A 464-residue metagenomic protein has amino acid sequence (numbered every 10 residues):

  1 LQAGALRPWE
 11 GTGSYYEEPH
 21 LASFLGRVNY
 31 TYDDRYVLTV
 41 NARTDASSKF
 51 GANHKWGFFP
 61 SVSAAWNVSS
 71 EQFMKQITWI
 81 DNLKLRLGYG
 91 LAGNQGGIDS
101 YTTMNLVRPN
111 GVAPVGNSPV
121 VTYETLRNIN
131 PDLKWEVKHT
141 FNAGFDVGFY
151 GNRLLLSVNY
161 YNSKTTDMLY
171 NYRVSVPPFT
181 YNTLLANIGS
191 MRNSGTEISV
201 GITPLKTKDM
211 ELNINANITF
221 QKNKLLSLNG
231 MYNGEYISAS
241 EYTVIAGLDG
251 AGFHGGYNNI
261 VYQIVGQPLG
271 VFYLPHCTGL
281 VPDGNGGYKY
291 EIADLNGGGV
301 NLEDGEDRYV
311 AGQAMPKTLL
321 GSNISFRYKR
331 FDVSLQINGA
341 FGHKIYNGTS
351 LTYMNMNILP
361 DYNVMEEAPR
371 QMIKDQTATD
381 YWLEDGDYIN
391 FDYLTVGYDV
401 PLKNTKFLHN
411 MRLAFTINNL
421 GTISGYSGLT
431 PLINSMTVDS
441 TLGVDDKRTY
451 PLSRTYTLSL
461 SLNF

Functional and structural regions predicted by a protein language model:
L1-A251, K329, L383-F464: Extracellular/periplasmic, surface-exposed regions of secreted and cell-surface proteins
L1-G11, N110-N128, Y242-A311, P360-D380: Flexible glycine-rich, low-complexity coil/linker segments exposed to the extracellular/periplasmic environment
S69, N217, V261, N285 (+7 more regions): Intrinsic disorder/low-complexity detector
G96, G286, S334-Q336, H343-I345 (+1 more regions): Short helix/loop capping segments that flank catalytic or ligand/cofactor-binding pockets
L185-R192, G234, A239-G247, Y257-N259 (+4 more regions): C-terminal extracellular loops and terminal segments of Gram-negative outer membrane beta-barrel proteins
G298, D332-F391: C-terminal beta-barrel architecture of Gram-negative outer-membrane proteins
R327, N338-A340, D399: Solvent-exposed strand-to-loop "edge" motifs in beta-rich extracellular domains
